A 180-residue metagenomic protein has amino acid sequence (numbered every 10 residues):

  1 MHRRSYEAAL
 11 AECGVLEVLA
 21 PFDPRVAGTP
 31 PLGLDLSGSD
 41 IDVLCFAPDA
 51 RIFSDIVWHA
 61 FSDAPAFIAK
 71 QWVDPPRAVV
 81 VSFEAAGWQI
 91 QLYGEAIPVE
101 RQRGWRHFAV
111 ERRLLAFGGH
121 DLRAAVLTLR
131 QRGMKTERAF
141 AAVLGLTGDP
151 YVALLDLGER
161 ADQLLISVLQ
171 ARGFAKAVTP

Functional and structural regions predicted by a protein language model:
M1-A27, P180: Helical scaffold of the NTase/Pol beta-like nucleotidyltransferase catalytic core
M1-E12, A47-A86: Metal-dependent nucleotidyltransferase catalytic core
T29-L34, A69-V73: Short, solvent-exposed loop/turn elements at beta->coil junctions and helix N-caps that rim active or binding pockets
G33-F53: Catalytic metal-binding acidic patch
W58, Q89-P98: Active-site ExK catalytic segment of metal-dependent nucleases
D63-K70, P75, V79, Q91-E95 (+2 more regions): Conserved His + Asp/Glu catalytic blocks
E100-P180: Catalytic cores of NTP-dependent nucleotidyl/adenyl transfer enzymes across multiple folds
